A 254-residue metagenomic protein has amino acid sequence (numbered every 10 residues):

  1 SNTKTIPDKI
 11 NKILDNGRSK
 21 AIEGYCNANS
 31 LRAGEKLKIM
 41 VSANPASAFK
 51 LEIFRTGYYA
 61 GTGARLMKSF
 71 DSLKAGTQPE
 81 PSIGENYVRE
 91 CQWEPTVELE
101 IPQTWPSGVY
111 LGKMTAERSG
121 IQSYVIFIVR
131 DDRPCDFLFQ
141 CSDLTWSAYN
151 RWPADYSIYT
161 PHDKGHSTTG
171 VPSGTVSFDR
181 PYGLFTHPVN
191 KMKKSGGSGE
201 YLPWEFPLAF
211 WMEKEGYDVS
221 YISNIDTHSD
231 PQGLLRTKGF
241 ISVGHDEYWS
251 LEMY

Functional and structural regions predicted by a protein language model:
S1-A21: Proline/serine/threonine-rich low-complexity linkers at boundaries of modular beta-sandwich domains
S1-T3, R89, F137-L138: Extracytoplasmic entry segments of secretory-pathway proteins
K4, I10-N11, L37-S42, K238: Ligand-binding pocket scaffold of soluble enzyme catalytic domains
I22-F127: Ligand-binding face of N-terminal immunoglobulin V-set domains in extracellular IgSF glycoproteins
A46-T56, T62-A75, S119-G233: Aromatic-Pro/Gly-enriched surface loop or interdomain linker that acts as a lid/target-recognition segment
G76-C91, E98-E100, P106, G197-Y254: Helical hinge/lid and interdomain linker segments adjacent to catalytic or ligand-binding clefts that mediate domain
L111, L138, G239-V243: Structural motif
T115, S142, H245: Flexible loop residues that form catalytic and substrate-binding hotspots at small-molecule/glycan-binding clefts
